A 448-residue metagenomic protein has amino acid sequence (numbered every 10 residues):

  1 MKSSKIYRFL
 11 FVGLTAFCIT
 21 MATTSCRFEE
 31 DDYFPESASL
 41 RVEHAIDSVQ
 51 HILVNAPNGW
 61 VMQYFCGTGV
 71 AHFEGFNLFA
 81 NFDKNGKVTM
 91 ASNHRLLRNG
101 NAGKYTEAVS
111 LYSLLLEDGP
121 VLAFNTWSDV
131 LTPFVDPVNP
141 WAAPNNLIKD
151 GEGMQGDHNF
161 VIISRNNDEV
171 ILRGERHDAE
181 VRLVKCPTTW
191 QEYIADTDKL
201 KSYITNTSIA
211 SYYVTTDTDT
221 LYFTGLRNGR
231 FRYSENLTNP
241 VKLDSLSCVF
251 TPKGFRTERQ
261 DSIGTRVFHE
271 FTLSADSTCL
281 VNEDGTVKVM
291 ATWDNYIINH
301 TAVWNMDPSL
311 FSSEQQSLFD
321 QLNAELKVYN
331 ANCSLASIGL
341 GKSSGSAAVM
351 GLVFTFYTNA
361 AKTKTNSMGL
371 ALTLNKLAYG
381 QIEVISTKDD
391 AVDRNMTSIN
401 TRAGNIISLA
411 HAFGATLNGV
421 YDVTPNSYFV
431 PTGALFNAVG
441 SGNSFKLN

Functional and structural regions predicted by a protein language model:
K2-K5, R27-G119, D196-T205, N448: Acidic/polar, low-complexity intrinsically disordered N-terminal segments immediately downstream of a Sec signal
F11, T15-I19: Hydrophobic helical h-region of N-terminal Sec-dependent signal peptides in bacterial secretory/periplasmic proteins
M21-S25: C-terminal motif of bacterial Sec signal peptides marking the signal peptidase cleavage site
S48, T218-T220, S245, S262 (+1 more regions): Coil residues (strongly favoring Ser/Thr
G69-P120, L131, D219-R256, D320-D390: N-terminal glycine/threonine-rich, aromatic-flanked beta-hairpin/loop signature
N125-S202, T251-S309, A391-N448: Beta-sheet ligand-binding and adhesion/scaffold domains
I171-S245: Extended alpha-helical scaffolding regions
D284-G345: Long, well-ordered mid-to-C-terminal structural blocks that present hydrophobic/aromatic surfaces
